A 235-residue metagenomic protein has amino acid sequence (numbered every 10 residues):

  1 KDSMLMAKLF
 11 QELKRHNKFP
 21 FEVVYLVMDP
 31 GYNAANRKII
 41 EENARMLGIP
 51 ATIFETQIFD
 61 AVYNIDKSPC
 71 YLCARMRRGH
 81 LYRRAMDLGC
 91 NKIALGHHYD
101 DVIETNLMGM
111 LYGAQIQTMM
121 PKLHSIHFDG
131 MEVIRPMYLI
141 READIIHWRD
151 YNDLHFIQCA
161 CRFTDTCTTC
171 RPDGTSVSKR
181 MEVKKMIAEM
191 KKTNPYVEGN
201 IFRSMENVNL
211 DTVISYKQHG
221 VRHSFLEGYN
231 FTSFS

Functional and structural regions predicted by a protein language model:
K1-H124, A143-Y151, T232-S235: ATP-dependent adenylation/nucleotidyltransferase module used to activate substrates
M28, P69, V133, M137 (+1 more regions): Conserved short-loop catalytic and cofactor-binding motifs
Y32, C73, M137, T175 (+1 more regions): Catalytic cores of large soluble enzymes that bind and process phosphate-bearing ligands
C70-A74, A94-L95, N106, M137 (+5 more regions): Long, contiguous hydrophobic alpha-helical segments, chiefly transmembrane helices and signal peptides
R75-L88, K122-F128, E182-S204: Short, basic, helix/turn surface patches
D100-E182, M186: Catalytic subdomain that performs nucleotidyl-dependent activation
L154-S235: The feature marks non-catalytic terminal segments
